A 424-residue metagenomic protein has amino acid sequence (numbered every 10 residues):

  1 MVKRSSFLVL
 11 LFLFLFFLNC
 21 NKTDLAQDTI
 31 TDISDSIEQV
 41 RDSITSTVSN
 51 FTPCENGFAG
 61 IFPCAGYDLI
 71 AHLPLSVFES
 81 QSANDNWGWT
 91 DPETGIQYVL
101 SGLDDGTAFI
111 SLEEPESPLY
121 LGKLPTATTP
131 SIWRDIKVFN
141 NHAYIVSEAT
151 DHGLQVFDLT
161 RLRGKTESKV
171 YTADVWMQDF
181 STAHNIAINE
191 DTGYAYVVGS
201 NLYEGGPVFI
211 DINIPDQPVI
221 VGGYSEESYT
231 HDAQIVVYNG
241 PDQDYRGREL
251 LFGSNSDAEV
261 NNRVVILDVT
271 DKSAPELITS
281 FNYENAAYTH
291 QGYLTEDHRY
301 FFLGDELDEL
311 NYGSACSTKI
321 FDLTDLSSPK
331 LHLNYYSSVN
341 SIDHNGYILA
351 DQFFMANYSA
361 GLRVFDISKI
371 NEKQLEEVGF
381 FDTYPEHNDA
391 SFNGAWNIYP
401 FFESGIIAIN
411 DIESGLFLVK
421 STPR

Functional and structural regions predicted by a protein language model:
M1-F7: Bacterial N-terminal signal peptides that target proteins for export
L11-F12: Core hydrophobic alpha-helical membrane-spanning segments
F16-N19: C-terminal motif of bacterial Sec signal peptides marking the signal peptidase cleavage site
T23-R424: Feature marking well-ordered beta-strand scaffolds used for ligand recognition
